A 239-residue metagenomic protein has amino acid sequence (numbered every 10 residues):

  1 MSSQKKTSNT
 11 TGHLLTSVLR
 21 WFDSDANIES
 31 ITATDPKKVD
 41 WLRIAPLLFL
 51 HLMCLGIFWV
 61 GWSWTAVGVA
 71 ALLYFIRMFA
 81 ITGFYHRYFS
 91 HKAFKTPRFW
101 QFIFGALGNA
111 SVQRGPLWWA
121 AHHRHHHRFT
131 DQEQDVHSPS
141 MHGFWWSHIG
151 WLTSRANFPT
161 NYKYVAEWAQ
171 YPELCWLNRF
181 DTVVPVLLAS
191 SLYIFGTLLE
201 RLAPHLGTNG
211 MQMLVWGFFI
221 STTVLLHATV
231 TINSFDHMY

Functional and structural regions predicted by a protein language model:
M1-V230, F235-D236: Non-catalytic, topology-defining segments of multipass membrane proteins
